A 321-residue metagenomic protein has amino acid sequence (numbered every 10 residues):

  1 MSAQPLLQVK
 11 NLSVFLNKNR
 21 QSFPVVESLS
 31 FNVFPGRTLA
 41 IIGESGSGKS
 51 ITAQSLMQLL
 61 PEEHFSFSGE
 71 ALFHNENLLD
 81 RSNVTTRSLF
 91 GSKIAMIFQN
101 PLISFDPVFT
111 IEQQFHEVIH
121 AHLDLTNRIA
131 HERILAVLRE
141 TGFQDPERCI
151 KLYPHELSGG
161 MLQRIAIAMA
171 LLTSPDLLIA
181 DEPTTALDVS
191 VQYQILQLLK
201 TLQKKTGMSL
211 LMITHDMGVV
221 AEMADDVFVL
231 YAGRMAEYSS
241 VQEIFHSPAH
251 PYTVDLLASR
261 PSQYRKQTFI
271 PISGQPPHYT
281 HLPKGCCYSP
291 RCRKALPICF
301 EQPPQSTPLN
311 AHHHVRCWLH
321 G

Functional and structural regions predicted by a protein language model:
P5, E147-R148, Y238-G321: Short catalytic/signature loops enriched in Gly
F65-N77: Conserved ABC transporter NBD signature motif
F115, I167, V191, I195: Hydrophobic anchor residue at the start of the ABC signature
R128-R148, L257: Conserved ABC ATPase "signature" region
L172-D176: A short, proline-enriched helix->beta-strand linker immediately N-terminal to the Walker B motif in ABC-type P-loop
I179, P183, L187-T268: P-loop NTP-binding/switch modules centered on Walker-like glycine-rich loops
